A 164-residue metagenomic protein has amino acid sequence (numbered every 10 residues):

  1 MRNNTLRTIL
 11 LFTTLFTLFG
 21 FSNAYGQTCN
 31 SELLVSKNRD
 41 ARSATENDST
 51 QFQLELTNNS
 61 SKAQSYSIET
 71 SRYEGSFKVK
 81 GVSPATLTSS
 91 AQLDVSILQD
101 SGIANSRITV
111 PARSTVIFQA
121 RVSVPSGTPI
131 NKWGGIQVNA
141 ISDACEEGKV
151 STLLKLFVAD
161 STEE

Functional and structural regions predicted by a protein language model:
R2-L11: Bacterial N-terminal signal peptides that target proteins for export
N4, F19, P84-T86: Compositionally biased, low-complexity segments enriched in small residues
L10-G20: Bacterial N-terminal signal peptides
Y25-E164: Long beta-sheet-rich domains in secretory-pathway and surface-associated proteins
